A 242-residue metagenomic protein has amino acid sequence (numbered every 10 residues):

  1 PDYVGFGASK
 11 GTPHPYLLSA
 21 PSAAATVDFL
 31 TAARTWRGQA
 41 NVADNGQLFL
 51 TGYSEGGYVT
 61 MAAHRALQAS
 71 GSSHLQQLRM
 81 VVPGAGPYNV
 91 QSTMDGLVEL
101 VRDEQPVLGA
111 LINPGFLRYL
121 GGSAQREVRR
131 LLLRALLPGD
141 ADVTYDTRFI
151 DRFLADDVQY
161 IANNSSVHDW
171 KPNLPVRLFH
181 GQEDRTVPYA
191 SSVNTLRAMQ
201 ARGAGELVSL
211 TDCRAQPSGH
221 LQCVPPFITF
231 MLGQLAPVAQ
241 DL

Functional and structural regions predicted by a protein language model:
P1-A8: Conserved alpha/beta-hydrolase
P13-P21, T51-E55, F149, F153 (+2 more regions): Alpha-helix capping and helix-loop boundary segments enriched in small/acidic/polar residues
Y16-Q39: Alpha/beta-hydrolase active-site loop
T31-D103: Primarily recognizes the serine-hydrolase "nucleophile elbow" in alpha/beta-hydrolase and SGNH/GDSL folds
L50, P172, R177-D184: Short beta-strand/loop motif that positions the catalytic acidic residue of the alpha/beta-hydrolase fold
Q77, W170-V176, S192, R202: Short, proline-enriched alpha-helix->beta-strand connector loops that line the catalytic pocket of alpha/beta-hydrolase
P83-K171: Accessory cap/linker subdomain of secreted extracellular hydrolases
Q159-Y160, F179, T186, V193-R197 (+1 more regions): C-terminal catalytic histidine-bearing segment of alpha/beta-hydrolase fold enzymes
